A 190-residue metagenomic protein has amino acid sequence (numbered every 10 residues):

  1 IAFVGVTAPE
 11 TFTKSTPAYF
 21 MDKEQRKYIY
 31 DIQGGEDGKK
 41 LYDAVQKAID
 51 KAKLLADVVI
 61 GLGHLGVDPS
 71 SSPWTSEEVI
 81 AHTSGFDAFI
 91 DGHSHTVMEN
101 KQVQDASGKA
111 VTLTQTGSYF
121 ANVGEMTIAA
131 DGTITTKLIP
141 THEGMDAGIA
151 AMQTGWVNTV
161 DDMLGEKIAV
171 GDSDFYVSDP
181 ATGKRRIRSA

Functional and structural regions predicted by a protein language model:
I1-V67, K109-A190: Acidic/His-rich catalytic or pseudo-catalytic neighborhoods that scaffold and/or coordinate enzyme active centers
T11, S70, V97-E99: Conserved protein kinase catalytic core
L65-G66, S70-T75: Short, solvent-exposed, polar/charged sequence segments at loop or secondary-structure edges
W74-T127: Conserved beta-sheet core of the metallophosphoesterase superfamily
